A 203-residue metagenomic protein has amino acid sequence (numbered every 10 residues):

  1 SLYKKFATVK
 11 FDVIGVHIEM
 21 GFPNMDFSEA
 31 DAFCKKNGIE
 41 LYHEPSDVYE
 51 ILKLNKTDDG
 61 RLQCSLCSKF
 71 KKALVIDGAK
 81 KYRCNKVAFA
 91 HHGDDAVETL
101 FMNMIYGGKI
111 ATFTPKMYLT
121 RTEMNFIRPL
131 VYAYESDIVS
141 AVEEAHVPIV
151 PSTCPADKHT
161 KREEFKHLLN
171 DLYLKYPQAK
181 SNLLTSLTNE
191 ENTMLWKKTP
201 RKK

Functional and structural regions predicted by a protein language model:
S1-E98, Y106, S136-E144: ATP-dependent adenylation/nucleotidyltransferase module used to activate substrates
M20-F22, V48-E50, M117, A133 (+2 more regions): Residue-level detector of flexible, active-site-proximal loop/helix-junction positions within diverse enzyme catalytic
E29, L74, E164-L168, N182: Alpha-helical elements of Rossmann-like donor-binding domains used by nucleotide-donor carbohydrate transfer enzymes
F33, Y173, P177: Long, contiguous binding/interaction regions
L52-N55, K161-E163, N192-L195: Short, solvent-exposed polar/charged micro-motifs at secondary-structure junctions
D95-L174: Catalytic subdomain that performs nucleotidyl-dependent activation
Q178-K203: A short, charged, Gly/Pro-tolerant segment at domain boundaries
